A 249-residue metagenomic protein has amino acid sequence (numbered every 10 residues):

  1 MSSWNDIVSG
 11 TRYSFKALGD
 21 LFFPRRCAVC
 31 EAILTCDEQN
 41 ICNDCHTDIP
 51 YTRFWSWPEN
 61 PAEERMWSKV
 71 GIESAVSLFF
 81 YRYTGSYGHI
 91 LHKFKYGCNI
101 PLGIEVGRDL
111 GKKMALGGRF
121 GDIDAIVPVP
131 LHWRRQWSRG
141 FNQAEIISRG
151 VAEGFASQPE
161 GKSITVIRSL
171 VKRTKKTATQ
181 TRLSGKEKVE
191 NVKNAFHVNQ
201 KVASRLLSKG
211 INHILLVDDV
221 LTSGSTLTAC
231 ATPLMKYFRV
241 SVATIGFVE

Functional and structural regions predicted by a protein language model:
M1-E249: Glycine-rich phosphate/pyrophosphate-handling loop used in enzymes and phosphotransfer proteins
